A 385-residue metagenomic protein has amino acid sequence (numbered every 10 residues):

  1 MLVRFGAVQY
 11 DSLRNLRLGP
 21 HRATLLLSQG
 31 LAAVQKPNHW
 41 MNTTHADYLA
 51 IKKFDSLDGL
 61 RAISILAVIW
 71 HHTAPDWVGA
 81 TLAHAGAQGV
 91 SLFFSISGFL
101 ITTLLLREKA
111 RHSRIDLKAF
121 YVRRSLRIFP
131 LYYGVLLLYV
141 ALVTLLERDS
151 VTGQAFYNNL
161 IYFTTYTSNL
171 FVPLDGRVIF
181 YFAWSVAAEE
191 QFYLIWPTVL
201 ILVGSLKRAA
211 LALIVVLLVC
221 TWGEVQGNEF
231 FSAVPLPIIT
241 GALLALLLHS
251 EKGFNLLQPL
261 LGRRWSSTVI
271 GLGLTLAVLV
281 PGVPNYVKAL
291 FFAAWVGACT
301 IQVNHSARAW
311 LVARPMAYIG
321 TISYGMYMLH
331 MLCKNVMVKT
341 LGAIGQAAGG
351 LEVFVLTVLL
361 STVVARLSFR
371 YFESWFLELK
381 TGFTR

Functional and structural regions predicted by a protein language model:
L2-Q9: Extreme N-terminal basic, low-complexity initiation segments that serve as generic localization/processing leaders
D11, N15, H21, N38-H39: Intrinsic-disorder-associated, low-complexity terminal segments enriched in Asp/Asn/His/Tyr and depleted of Lys/Arg
N38-S56, I63-A87, T102-K118, A141-L145 (+3 more regions): Alpha-helical transmembrane segments in multi-pass integral membrane proteins
W40-N42, F129-A188, T221-W222, L290-I301: Membrane-interface helix-loop-helix regions
I51-L57, A85, H112-Y133, S150-Y157 (+2 more regions): Membrane-interfacial loop-to-helix junctions in multi-pass inner-membrane proteins
D58, A62-I65, S97, P130-Y133 (+2 more regions): Residues within membrane-spanning alpha-helices of integral membrane proteins, especially the hydrophobic core/packing
D58, F120, F182-A187, Y327: Short alpha-helical catalytic segment bearing the HExxH-like zincin motif of zinc-dependent metalloproteases
S168-E224, E229-P235, S368: Hydrophobic alpha-helical segments with transmembrane-like composition
